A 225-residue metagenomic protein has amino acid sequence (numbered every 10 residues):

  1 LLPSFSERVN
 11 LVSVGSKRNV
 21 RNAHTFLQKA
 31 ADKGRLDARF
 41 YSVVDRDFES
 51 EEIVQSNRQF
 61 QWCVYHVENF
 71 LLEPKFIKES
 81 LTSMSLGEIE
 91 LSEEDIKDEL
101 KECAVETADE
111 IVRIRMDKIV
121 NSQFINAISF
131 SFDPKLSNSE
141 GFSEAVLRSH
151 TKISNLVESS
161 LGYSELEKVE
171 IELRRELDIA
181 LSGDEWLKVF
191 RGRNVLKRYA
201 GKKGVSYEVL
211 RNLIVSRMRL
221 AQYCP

Functional and structural regions predicted by a protein language model:
L1-H66, F70, L81, E88: Conserved helicase/translocase motor-coupling segment
Q61-P225: C-terminal accessory helical subdomains adjacent to catalytic cores in phosphodiester- and nucleotide-handling enzymes
